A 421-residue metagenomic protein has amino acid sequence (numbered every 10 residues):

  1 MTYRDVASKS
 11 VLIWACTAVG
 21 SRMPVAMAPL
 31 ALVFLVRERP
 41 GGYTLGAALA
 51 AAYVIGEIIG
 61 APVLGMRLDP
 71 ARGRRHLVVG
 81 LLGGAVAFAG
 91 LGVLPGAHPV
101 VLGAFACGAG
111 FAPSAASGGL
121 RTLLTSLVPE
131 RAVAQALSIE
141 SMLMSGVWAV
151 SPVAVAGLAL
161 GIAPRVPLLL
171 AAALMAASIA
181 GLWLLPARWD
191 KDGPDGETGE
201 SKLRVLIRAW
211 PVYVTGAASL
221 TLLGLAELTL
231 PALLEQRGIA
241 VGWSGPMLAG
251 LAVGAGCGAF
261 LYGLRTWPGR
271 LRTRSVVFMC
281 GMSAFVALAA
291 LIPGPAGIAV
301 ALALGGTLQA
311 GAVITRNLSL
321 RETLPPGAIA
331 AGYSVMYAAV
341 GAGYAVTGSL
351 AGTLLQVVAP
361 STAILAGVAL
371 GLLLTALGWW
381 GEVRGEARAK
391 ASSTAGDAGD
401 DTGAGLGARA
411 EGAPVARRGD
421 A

Functional and structural regions predicted by a protein language model:
M1-G56, L203-A249: Helix-loop boundary and gating motifs at the non-cytosolic
V19, P99-A115, A217, I298-G311: Hydrophobic core of transmembrane alpha-helices in multi-pass small-molecule transporters, especially MFS/SLC-type
L32, S114-V128, L230, G311-L324: Intracellular juxtamembrane helix-capping segments at the cytosolic ends of symmetry-related transmembrane helices
I59-G73, A159, C257-L271, L355: Helix-to-loop junctions at the C-terminal end of transmembrane segments in multipass secondary transporters
L82-A97, G281-P293: C-terminal ends and interior cores of transmembrane alpha-helices in multi-pass membrane transporters/permeases
F105-G146: Cytoplasmic helix-loop-helix junction between adjacent transmembrane helices in 12-TM secondary transporters
R272-V313: C-terminal transmembrane helical hairpin of 12-TM major facilitator-type secondary transporters
G327-V358: A late C-terminal transmembrane helix in Major Facilitator Superfamily
